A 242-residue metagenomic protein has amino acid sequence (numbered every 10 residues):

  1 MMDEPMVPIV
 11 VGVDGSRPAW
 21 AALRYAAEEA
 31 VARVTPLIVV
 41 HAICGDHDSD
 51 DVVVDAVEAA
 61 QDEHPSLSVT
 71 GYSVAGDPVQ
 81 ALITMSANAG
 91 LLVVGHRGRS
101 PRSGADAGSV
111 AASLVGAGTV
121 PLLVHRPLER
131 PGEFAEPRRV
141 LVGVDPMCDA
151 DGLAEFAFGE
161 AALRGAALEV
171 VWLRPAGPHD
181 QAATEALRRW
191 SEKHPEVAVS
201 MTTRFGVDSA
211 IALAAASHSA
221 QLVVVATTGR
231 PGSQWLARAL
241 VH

Functional and structural regions predicted by a protein language model:
M1-E4, P18, Q61-L92, R99-P101 (+2 more regions): Structural beta-alpha unit
M2-S49, R138-Q181, L187-T202, A220-L222: Small/aliphatic-rich secondary-structure junction motif
P5, A32, T84-E133, A214-H242: Gly/Ser-rich helix-loop-strand patches that form or flank binding pockets for ribonucleotide-derived cofactors
V7-V10, L23-A32, L37-V39, C44-V69 (+4 more regions): N-terminal membrane-targeting/anchoring modules of bacterial envelope and secretion proteins
R17, D77, P101-A105, S109 (+2 more regions): Residues at secondary-structure transition points
A22, A26, A56-V57, L82 (+3 more regions): Aromatic/hydrophobic pocket-lining residues that form π-stacking "cages" and hydrophobic walls in ligand
V53, P78, A107, L153-A154 (+3 more regions): Amphipathic coiled-coil/heptad-repeat helices and related helical stalk/stem segments that mediate oligomerization
